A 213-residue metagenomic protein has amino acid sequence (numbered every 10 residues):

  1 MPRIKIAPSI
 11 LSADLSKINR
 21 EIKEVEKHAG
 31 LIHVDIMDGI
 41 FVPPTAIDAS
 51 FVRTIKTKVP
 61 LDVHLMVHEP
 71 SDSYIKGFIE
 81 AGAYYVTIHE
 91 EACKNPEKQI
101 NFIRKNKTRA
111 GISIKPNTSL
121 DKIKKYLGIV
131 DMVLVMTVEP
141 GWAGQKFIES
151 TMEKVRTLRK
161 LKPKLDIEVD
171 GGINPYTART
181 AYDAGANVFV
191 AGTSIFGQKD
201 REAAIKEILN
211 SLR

Functional and structural regions predicted by a protein language model:
M1-T87, E91-N95, F102, K107-A110 (+6 more regions): Conserved N-terminal beta1-alpha1 strand-loop-helix module at the mouth
H33, E168-V169: Generic enzyme active-site microenvironment
H89-E90, M136-T137, G192-T193: Short beta->alpha connector loops at strand-helix junctions that form conserved, small/polar/Pro-enriched
V169-G172, V190-S194: Glycine-rich beta-strand-to-loop/alpha-helix junction loops that act as flexible
I173-A184: Acidic, divalent-metal-coordinating active-site segment for phosphoryl/phosphodiester hydrolysis, typified by short
